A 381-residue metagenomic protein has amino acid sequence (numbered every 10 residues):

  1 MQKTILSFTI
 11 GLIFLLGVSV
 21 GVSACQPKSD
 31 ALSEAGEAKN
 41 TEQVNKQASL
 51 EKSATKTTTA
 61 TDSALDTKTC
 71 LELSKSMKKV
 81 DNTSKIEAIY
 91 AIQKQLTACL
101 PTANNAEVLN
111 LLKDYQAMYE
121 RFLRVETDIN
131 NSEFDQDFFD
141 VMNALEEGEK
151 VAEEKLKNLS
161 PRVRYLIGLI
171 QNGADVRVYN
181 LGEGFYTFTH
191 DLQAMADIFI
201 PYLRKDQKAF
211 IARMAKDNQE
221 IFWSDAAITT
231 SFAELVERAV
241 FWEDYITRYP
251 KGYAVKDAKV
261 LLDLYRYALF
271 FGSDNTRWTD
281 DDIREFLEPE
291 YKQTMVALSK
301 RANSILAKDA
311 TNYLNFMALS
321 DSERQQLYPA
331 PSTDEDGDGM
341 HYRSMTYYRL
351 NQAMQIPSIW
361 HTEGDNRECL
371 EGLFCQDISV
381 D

Functional and structural regions predicted by a protein language model:
M1-I10: Bacterial N-terminal signal peptides that target proteins for export
G21-A24: C-terminal motif of bacterial Sec signal peptides marking the signal peptidase cleavage site
Q26-K28: Bacterial signal peptide processing site
N45-F185: N-terminal Sec/ER secretory leader and immediately downstream segment of secreted/extracellular precursors
A64, T83-E87, T102, A106 (+5 more regions): Soluble non-cytosolic domains of exported or imported proteins
T102-N105, V125-D128, D197-K205, Y245-D257 (+1 more regions): Short solvent-exposed coil/turn linkers within tandem alpha-helical repeat scaffolds
P161-D281: Extended amphipathic alpha-helical interaction segments
D282-D381: Hydrophilic extracytoplasmic domains
